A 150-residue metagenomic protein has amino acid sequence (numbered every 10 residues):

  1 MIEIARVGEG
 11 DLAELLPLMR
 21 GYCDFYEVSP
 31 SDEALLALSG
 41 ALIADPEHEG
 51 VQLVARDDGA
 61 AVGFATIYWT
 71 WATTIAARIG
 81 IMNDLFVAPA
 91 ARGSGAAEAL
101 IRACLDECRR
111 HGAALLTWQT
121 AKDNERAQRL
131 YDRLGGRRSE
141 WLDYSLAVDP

Functional and structural regions predicted by a protein language model:
E3-P17, V28: A short beta-loop-alpha structural element at the N-terminal edge of CoA-dependent acyl/N-acetyltransferase catalytic
L16, R20-A41: Conserved GNAT-fold acetyl-CoA-binding loop/helix
L42-V54, I81: A short helix-loop-beta-strand connector motif used in the catalytic cores of GNAT acetyltransferases and, in some
V54, A60-W69: Conserved beta-strand in the GNAT
T70-M82, R92, S139: A conserved beta-turn-beta hairpin within the catalytic core of GNAT-like acetyltransferases that forms part
V87, G93-D106, R129, R133: Conserved acetyl-CoA-binding loop-helix of GNAT-fold acetyltransferases
E98, K122-E140, L146: Conserved active-site alpha-helix within GNAT-family acetyltransferase domains
R109-Q119: Conserved GNAT acetyl-CoA-binding A-motif
